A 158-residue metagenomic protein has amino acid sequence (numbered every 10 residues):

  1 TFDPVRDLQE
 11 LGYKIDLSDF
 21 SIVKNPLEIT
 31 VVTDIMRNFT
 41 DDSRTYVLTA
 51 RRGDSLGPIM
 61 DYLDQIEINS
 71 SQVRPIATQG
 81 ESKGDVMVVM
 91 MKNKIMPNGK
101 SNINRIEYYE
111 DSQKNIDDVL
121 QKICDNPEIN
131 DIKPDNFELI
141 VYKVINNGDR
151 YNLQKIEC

Functional and structural regions predicted by a protein language model:
T1-E81: Alpha-helical substrate-recognition element adjacent to the catalytic core
F39-S43, N69-S71, P97-I103, I129-E138: Short helix-terminating capping/connector loops at secondary-structure junctions
V47-T49, Y108, K143: Structural beta-sheet core signal
S55-Q65, V86-V89, N115-C124: A short acidic (Asp/Glu
S70-T78, P97-N98, N152, E157: Short, surface-exposed loop/strand segments
T78-V86, N147-Q154: A short acidic, often aromatic-flanked loop/helix-cap motif at beta-alpha or helix-coil junctions that lines enzyme
K83-K114: Conserved Lys-Pro-Asp/Glu-containing loop-to-beta segment of HAD-superfamily phosphomonoesterases, centered on
P127-C158: A short, conserved beta-to-alpha structural element at the edge of catalytic cores that scaffolds binding
